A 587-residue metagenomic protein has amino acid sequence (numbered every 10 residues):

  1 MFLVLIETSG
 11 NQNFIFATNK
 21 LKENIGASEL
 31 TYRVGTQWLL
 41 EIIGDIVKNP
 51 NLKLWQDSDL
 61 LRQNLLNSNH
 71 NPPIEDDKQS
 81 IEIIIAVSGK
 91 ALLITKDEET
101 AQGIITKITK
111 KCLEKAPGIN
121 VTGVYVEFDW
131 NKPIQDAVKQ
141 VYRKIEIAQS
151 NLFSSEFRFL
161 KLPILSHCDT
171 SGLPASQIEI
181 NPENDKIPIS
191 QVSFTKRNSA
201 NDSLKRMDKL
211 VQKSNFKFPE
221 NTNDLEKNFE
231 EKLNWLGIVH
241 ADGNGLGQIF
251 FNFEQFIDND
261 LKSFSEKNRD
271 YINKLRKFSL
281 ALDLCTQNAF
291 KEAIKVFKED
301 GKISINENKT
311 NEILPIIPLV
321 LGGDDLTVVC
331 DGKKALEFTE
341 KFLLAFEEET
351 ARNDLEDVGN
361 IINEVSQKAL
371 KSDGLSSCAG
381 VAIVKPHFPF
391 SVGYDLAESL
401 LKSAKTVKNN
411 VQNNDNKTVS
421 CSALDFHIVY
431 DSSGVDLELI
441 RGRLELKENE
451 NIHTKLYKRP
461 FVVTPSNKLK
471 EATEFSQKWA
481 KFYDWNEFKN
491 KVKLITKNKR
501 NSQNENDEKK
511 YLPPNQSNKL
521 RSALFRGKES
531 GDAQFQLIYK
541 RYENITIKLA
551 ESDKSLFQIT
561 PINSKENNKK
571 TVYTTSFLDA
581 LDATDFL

Functional and structural regions predicted by a protein language model:
M1-L587: Regulatory and interdomain segments flanking nucleotide-handling catalytic cores in signaling/defense enzymes
